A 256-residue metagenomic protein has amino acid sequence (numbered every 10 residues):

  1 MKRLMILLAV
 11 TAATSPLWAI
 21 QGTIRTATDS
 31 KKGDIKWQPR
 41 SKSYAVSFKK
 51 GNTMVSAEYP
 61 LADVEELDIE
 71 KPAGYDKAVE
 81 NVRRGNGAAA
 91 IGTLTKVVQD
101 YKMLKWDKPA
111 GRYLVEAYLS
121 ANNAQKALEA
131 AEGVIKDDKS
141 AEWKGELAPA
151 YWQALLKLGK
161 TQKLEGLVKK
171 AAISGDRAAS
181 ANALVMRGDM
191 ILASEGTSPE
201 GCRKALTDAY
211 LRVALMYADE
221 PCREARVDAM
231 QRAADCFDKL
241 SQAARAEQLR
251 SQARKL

Functional and structural regions predicted by a protein language model:
L4-A13: Sec-dependent N-terminal signal peptides
A12, N81, S120, K157 (+6 more regions): Short alpha-helical scaffold segments that flank and stabilize functional sites
S15-P16, R245: Residues in and immediately flanking transmembrane alpha helices
W18-S140, E146-L158, Q162-I173, N182-M186 (+1 more regions): Compositionally biased alpha-helical segments
I135-K136, T207-L215, Q231-L256: TPR/TPR-like (Sel1-like) alpha-helical repeat modules
D176: Histidine-centered catalytic micro-motifs
S180-V185, E224-Q231: Amphipathic alpha-helical protein-interaction segments enriched in hydrophobic
